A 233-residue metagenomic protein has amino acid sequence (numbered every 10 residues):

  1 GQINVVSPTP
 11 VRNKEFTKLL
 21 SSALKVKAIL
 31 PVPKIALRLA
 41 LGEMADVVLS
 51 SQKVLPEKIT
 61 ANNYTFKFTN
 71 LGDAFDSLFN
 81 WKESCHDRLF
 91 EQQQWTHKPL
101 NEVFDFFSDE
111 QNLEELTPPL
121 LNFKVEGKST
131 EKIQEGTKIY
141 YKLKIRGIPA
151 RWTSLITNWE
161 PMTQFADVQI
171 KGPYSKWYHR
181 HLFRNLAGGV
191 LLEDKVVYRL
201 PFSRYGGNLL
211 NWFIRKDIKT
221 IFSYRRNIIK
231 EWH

Functional and structural regions predicted by a protein language model:
G1-E43: Mid/C-terminal beta-alpha module of Rossmann-like enzyme folds, strongest in SDR-family dehydrogenases/epimerases
K14-K18, A40-T65: Conserved C-terminal active-site "lid" loop/helix of NAD(P)H-dependent oxidoreductases that clamps the redox cofactor
K53-G72, K142, N227-H233: Short linear elements at protein peripheries
V54, K58, G72, D76-T130 (+1 more regions): Hydrophobic ligand-binding cavity/cleft-lining segments
T96-K98, L143-G147, N158, N185 (+1 more regions): Beta-strand elements of well-folded, non-transmembrane domains
E114, K124-P173, L191, Y224-W232: Glycine-rich portal/gate segments that line the openings of hydrophobic small-molecule binding cavities
A166-T220: Beta-strand/loop substructures that line and gate deep hydrophobic ligand-binding cavities in soluble
